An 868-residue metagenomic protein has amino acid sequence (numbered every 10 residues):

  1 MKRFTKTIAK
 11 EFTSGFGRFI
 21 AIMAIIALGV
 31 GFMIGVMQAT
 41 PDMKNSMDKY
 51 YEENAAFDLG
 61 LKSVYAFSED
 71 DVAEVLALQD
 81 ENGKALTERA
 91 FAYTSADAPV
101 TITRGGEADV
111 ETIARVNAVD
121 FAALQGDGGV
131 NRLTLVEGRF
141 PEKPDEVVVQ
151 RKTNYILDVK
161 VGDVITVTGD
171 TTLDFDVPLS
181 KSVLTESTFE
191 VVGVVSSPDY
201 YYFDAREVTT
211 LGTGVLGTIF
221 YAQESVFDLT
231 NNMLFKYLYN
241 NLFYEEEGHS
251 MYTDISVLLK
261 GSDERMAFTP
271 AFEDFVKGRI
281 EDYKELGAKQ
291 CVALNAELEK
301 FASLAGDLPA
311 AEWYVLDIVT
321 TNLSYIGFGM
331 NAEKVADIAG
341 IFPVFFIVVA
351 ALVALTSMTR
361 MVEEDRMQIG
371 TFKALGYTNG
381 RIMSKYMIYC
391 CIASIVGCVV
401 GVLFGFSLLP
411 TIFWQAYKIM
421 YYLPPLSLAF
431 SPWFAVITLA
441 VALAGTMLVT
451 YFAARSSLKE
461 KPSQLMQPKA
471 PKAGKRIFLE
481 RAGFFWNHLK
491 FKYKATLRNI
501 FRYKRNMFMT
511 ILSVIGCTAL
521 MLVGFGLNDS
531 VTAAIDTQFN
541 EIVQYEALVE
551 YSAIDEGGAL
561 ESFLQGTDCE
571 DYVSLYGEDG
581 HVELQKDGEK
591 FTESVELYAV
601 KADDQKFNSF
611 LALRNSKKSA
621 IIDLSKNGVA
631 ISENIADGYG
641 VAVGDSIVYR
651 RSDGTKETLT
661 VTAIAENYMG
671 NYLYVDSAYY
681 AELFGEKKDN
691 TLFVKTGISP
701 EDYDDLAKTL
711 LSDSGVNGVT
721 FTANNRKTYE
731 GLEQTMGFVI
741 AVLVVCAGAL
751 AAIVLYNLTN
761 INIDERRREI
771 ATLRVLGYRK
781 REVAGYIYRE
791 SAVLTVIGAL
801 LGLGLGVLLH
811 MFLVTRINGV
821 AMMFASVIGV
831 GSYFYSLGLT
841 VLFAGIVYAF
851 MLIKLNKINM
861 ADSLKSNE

Functional and structural regions predicted by a protein language model:
M1-G31, M387, C391, K475-G516 (+3 more regions): N-terminal Sec/SRP start-transfer signal
K2, K459-I477, I853-E868: Short cytosolic juxtamembrane segments of multi-pass membrane proteins
K2-V348, R360, N379, I419 (+4 more regions): Membrane transport/envelope proteins' first extracytoplasmic loop
T7, E11-G17, L352-I392, G737 (+1 more regions): Interfacial "coupling" helices/loops that link adjacent transmembrane helices in transporter permeases
L61, F491-K626, E633-N634, D645: Juxtamembrane segments of multi-pass membrane proteins
K160, T378-N379, K461, A642 (+3 more regions): Short coil/turn motifs that cap or connect alpha-helices
A351, L355-R360, D365-M367, C391-L423 (+4 more regions): Small-residue-rich transmembrane alpha-helices
N690-F693, T709-T815, G819-I828, S832 (+3 more regions): C-terminal transmembrane helical bundles of large multi-pass transporters and their helix-start/helix-kink determinants
